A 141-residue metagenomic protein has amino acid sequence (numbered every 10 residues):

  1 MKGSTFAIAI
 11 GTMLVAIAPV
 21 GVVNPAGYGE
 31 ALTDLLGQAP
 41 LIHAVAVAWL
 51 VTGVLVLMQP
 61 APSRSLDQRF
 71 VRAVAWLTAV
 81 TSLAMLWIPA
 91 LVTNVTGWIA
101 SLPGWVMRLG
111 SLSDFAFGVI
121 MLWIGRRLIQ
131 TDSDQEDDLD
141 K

Functional and structural regions predicted by a protein language model:
M1-K141: Membrane-interface extramembranous regions
